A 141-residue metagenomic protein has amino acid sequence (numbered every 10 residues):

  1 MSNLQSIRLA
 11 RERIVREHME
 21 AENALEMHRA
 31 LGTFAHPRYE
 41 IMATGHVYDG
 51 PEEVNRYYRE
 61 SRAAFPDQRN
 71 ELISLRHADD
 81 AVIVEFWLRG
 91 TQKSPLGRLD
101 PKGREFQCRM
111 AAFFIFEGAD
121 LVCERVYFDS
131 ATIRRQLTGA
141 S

Functional and structural regions predicted by a protein language model:
M1-S141: C-terminal and inter-domain tail/linker signature
